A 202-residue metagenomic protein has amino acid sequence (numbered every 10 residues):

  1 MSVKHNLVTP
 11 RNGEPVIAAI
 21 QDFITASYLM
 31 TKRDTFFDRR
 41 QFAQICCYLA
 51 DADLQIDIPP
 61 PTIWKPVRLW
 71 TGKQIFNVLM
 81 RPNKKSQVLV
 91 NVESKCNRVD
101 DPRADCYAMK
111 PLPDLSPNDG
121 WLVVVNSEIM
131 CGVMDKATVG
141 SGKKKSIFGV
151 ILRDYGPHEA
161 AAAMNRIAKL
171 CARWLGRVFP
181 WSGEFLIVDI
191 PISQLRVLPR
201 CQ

Functional and structural regions predicted by a protein language model:
M1-Q202: Feature marking long nucleic-acid-engaging regions of large polymerase/nuclease enzymes
